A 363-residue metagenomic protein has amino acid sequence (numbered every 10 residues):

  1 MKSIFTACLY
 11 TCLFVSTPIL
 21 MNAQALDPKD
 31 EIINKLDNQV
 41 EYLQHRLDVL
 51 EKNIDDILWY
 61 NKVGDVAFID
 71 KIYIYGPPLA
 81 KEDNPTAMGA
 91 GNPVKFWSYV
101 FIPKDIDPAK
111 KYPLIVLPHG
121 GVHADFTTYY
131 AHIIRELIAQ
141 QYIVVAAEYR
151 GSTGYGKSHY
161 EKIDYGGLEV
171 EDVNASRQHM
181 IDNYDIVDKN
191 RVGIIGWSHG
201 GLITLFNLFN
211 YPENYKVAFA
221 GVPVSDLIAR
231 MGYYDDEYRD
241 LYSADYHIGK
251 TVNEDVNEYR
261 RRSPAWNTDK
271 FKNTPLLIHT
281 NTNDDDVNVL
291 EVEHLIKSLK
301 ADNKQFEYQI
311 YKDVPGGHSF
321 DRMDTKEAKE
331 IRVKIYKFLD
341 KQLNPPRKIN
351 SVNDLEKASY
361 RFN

Functional and structural regions predicted by a protein language model:
M1-L9: Bacterial N-terminal signal peptides that target proteins for export
S3, D30-E31, W97-S98, P108-K111 (+5 more regions): Bimodal feature
C8-P18: Bacterial N-terminal signal peptides
M21-D70, Y75, K357-N363: N-terminal targeting or regulatory segments adjacent to alpha/beta-hydrolase or S9 domains
F68-F96, F101-N190, W197, G232: Cap/lid segment of the alpha/beta-hydrolase catalytic domain
P78, Y149-N363: Active-site-proximal cap/loop segments of hydrolase catalytic domains
